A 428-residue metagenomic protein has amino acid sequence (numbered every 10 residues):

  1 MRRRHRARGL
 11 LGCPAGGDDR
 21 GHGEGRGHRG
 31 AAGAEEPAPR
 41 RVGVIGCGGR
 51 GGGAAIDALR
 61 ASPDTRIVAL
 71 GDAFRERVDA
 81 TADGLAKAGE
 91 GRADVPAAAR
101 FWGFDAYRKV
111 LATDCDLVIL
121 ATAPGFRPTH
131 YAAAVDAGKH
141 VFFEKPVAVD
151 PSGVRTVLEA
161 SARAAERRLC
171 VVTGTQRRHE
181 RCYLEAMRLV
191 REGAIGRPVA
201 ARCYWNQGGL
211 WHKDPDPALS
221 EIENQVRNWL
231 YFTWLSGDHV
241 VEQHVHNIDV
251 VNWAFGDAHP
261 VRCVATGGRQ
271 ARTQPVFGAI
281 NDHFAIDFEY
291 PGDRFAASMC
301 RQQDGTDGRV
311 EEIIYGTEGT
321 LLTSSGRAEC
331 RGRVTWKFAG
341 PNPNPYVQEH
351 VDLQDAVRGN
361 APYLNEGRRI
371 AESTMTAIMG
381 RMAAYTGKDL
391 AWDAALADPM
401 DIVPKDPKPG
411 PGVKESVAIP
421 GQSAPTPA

Functional and structural regions predicted by a protein language model:
M1-D19: N-terminal secretory signal peptides and thylakoid transit peptides that target proteins across membranes
R8, C13, G53, E242 (+5 more regions): C-terminal helical cap and adjacent loop that interface with cofactors, partners, or active-site loops
A15, E24-E90, E180, V251 (+1 more regions): N-terminal Rossmann-like dinucleotide-binding module
G46, R50-G51, E166-T173, R177-G278 (+8 more regions): Predominantly a Rossmann-like dinucleotide-binding segment in NAD(P)-dependent oxidoreductases
A88-L120: A structured beta-alpha segment of the ubiquitous adenosine-cofactor-binding alpha/beta core
K109-T129, F142, V149: Rossmann-like NAD(P)-binding element
P128-H179, G193: Beta-strand-loop-alpha-helix segment that lines the small-molecule cofactor/substrate pocket of alpha/beta enzymes
